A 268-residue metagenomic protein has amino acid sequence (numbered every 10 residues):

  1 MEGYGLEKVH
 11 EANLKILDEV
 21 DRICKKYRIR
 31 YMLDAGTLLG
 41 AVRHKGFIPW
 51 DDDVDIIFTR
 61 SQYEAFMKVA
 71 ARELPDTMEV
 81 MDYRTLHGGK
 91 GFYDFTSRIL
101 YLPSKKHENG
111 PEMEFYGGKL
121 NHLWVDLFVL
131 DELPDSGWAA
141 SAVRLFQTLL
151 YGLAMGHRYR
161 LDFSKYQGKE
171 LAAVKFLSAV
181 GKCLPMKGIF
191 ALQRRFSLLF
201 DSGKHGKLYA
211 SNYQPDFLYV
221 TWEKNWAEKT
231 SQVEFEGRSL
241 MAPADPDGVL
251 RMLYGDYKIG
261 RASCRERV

Functional and structural regions predicted by a protein language model:
M1-K25, A70-D135, G152-L253, G260-R265: Conserved catalytic core of two-metal-ion nucleotidyltransferases
D21-V54, F58-Y63, N225, M252-L253: Active-site nucleotide-donor binding segment shared across nucleotidyl transfer reactions
E64-K68: Short, conserved charged micro-motifs
G137-V143: A short secondary-structure junction signal
F146-L150: A contiguous, mid-domain pocket- or channel-lining segment that forms the substrate-recognition surface
